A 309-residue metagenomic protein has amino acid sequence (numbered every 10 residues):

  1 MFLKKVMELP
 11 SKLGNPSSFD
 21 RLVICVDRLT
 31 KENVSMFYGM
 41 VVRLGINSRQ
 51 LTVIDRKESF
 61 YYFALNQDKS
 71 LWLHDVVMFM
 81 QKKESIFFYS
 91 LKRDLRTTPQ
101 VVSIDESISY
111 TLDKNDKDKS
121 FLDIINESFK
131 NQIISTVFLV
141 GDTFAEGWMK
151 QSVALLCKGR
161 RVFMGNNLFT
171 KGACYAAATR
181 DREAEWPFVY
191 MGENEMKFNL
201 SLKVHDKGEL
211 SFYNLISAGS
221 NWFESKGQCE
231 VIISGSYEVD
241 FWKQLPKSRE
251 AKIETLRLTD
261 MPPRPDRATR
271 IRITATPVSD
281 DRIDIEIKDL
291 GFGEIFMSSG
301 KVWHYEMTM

Functional and structural regions predicted by a protein language model:
M1-N33, I108-L122, E127: Conserved phosphate-binding loops in N-terminal lobes of ATP-dependent enzymes of the actin/Hsp70/sugar-kinase
D20-S59: Glycine-rich phosphate-binding loop and adjoining helix at the ATP-binding site of ATP-dependent phosphoryl-transfer
I24-N33, E127-V153: Glycine-rich phosphate-binding loops at beta-strand->alpha-helix junctions
E32-G39, A64-N66, F87-S90, A145-S152: A short acidic (Asp/Glu
S48-M78, L168-V189, R264-P265: Conserved phosphate-binding catalytic cores of ATP/NTP-utilizing and phosphoryl-transfer enzymes
A64-V101, T269-L290: Gly/Thr-rich phosphate-binding beta-strand-loop-beta motif of the actin/hexokinase/Hsp70
Y89-K119, I295-M309: Short glycine-rich, Thr/Ser-proximal phosphate-binding strand/loop in the N-terminal lobe of ATP-dependent enzymes
E185-M309: Acidic low-complexity intrinsically disordered segments
